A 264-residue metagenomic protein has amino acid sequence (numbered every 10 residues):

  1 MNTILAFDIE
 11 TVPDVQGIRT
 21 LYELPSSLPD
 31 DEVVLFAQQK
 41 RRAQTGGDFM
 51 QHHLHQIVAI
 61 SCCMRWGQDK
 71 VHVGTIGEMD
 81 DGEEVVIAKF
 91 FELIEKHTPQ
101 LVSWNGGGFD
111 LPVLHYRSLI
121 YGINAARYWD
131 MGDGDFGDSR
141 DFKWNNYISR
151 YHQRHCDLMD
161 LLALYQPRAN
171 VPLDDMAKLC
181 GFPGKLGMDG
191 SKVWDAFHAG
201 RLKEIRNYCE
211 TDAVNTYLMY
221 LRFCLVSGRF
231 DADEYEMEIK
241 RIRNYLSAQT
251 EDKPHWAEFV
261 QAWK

Functional and structural regions predicted by a protein language model:
M1-Y116: Conserved non-catalytic scaffold segment of RNase H-like nuclease domains
N2, H55-V58, C62-D80, T98-N207 (+3 more regions): Metal-dependent phosphoesterase core characteristic of DEDDh/y 3'-5' exonuclease domains
G17, E32-L35, K89, P172 (+4 more regions): Exposed alpha-helical structural elements
Y22, D31-G46, C209, F223 (+1 more regions): Charged, low-complexity, helix-prone segments enriched in Lys/Glu/Asp/Gln
S26, K40, I94, I120 (+3 more regions): Generic alpha-helical secondary structure signal
V34-R42, F90-L93, G132-G137, E238-K240 (+1 more regions): Short C-terminal domain-edge/linker segments immediately following a structured domain
E234-K264: C-terminal accessory extensions appended to soluble enzyme cores
